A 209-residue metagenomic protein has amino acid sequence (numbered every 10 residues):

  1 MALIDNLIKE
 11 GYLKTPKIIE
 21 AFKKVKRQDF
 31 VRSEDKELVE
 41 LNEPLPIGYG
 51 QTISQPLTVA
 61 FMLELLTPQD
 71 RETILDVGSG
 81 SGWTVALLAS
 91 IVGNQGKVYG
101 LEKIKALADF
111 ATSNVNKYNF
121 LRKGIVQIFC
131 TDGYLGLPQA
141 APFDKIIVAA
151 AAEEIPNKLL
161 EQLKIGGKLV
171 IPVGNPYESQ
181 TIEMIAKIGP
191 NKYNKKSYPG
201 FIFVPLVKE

Functional and structural regions predicted by a protein language model:
M1-V77, W83-I91, L107-Y118, Q180 (+2 more regions): Class I SAM-dependent transferase core
T67-Y193: Conserved nucleotide-cofactor-binding alpha/beta core module
